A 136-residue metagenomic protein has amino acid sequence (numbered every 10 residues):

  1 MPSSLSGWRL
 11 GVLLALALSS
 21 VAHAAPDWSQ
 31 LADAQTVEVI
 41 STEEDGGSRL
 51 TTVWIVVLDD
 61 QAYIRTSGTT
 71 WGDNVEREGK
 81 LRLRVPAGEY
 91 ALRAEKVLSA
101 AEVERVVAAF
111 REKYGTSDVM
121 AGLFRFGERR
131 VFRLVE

Functional and structural regions predicted by a protein language model:
M1-G11: Bacterial N-terminal signal peptides that target proteins for export
R9-S19: Bacterial N-terminal signal peptides
A22-P26: Boundary at the C-terminal end of the N-terminal hydrophobic targeting segment
W28-A32: N-terminal helix-cap/turn-to-beta initiation motif at the start of protein domains
A34-S67, R84: Short beta-strand segments
G68-E136: Short, structured beta-strand-loop surface elements
